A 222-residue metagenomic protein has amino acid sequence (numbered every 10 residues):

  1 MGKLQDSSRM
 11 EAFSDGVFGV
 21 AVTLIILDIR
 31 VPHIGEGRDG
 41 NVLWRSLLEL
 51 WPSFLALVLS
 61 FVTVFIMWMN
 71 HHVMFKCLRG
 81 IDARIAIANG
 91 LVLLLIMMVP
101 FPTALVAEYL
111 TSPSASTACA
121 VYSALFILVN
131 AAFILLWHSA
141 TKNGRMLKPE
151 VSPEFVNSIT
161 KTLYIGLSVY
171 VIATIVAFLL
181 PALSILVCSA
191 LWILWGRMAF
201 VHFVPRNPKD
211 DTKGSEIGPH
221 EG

Functional and structural regions predicted by a protein language model:
M1-G222: Multi-pass alpha-helical transmembrane bundle typical of ion/small-solute transporters and intramembrane aspartyl
